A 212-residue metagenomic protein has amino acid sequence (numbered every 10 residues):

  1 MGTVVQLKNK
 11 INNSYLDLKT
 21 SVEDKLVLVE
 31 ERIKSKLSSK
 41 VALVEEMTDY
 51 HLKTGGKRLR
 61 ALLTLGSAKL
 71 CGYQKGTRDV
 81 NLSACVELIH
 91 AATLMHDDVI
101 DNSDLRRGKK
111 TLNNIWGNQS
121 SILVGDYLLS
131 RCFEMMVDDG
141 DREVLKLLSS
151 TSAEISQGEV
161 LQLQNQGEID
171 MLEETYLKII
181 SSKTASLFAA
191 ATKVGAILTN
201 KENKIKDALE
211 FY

Functional and structural regions predicted by a protein language model:
M1-K34: N-terminal amphipathic/basic leader segments beginning at the initiator methionine
V27-L28, K34-Y212: Mg2+-dependent prenyl diphosphate-binding active-site environment of isoprenoid biosynthetic enzymes
